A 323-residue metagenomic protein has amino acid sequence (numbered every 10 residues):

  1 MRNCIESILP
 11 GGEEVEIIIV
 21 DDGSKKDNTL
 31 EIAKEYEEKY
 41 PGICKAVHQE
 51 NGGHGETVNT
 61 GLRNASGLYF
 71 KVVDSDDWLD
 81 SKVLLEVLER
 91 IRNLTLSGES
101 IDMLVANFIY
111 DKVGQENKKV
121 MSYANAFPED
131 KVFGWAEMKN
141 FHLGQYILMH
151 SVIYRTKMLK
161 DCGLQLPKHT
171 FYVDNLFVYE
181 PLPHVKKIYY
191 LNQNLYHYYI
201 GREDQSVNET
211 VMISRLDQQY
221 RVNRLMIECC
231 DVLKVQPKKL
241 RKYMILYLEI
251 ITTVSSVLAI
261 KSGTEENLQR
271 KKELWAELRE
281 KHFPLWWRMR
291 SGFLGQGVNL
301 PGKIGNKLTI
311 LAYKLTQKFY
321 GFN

Functional and structural regions predicted by a protein language model:
M1-Q218: Nucleotide-sugar donor-binding/catalytic module of glycosyltransferases that assemble extracellular/cell-envelope
Q115-K119, Y123-N125, K160, D217-R221 (+4 more regions): Inter-domain helical "communication" segments and dimerization helices that couple sensory or membrane-embedded modules
F177, V222, L248: Catalytic-loop motifs flanking and including active-site residues across diverse enzymes
Q193-R202, N208-P237, V254, L258-F283: Catalytic core of nucleotide-sugar-dependent glycosyltransferases
P237-L246: All-alpha amphipathic helical-bundle segments outside canonical DNA-binding/catalytic cores that form hydrophobic
I245-V257: P-loop NTPase catalytic cores that bind/hydrolyze ATP
K261-N323: Membrane-interface aromatic/basic loop that binds lipid-linked glycans or pyrophosphate carriers, typified by
